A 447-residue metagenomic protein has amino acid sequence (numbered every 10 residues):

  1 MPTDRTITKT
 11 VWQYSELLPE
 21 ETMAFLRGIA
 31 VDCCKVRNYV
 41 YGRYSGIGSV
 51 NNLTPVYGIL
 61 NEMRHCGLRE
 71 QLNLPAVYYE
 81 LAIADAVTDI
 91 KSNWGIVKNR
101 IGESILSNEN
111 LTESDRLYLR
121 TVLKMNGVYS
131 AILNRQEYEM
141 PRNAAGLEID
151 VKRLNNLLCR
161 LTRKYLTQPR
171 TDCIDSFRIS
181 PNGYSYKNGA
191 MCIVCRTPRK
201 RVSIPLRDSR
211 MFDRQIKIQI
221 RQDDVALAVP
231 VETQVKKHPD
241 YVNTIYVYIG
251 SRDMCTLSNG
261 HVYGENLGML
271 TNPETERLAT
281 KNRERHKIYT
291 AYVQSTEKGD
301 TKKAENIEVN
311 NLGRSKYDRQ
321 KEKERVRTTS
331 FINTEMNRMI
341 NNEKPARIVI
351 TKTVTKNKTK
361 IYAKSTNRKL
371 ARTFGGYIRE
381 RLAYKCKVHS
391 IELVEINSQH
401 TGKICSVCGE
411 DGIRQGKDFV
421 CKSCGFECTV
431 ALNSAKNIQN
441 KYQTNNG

Functional and structural regions predicted by a protein language model:
M1-G447: Nucleic-acid substrate recognition interfaces
